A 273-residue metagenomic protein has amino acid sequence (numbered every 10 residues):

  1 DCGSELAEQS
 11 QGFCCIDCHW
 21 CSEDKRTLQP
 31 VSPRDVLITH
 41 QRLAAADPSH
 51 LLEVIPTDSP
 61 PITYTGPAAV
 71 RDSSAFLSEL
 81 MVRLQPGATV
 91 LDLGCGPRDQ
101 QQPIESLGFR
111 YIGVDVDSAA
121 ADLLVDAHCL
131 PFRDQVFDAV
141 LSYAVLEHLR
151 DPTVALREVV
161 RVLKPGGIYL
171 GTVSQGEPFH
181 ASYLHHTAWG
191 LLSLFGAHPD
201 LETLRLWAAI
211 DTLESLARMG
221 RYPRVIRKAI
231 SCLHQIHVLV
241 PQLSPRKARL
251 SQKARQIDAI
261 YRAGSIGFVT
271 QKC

Functional and structural regions predicted by a protein language model:
D1-L130, A139-S142, L156, A259-F268 (+1 more regions): Conserved N-terminal segment of class I S-adenosyl-L-methionine
A144-H148: Short catalytic micro-motifs in class I SAM-dependent methyltransferases
R150-E158, K164, I168-C273: S-adenosyl-L-methionine-dependent methyltransferase catalytic module, highlighting the catalytic core
